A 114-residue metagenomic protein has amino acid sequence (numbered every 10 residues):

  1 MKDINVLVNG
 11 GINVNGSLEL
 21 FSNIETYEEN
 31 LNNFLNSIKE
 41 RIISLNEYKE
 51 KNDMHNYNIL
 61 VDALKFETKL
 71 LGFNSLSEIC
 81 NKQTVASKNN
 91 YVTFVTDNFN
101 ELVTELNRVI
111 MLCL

Functional and structural regions predicted by a protein language model:
M1-I59, A63-K65, K69-L114: Two-component system phosphorelay core
